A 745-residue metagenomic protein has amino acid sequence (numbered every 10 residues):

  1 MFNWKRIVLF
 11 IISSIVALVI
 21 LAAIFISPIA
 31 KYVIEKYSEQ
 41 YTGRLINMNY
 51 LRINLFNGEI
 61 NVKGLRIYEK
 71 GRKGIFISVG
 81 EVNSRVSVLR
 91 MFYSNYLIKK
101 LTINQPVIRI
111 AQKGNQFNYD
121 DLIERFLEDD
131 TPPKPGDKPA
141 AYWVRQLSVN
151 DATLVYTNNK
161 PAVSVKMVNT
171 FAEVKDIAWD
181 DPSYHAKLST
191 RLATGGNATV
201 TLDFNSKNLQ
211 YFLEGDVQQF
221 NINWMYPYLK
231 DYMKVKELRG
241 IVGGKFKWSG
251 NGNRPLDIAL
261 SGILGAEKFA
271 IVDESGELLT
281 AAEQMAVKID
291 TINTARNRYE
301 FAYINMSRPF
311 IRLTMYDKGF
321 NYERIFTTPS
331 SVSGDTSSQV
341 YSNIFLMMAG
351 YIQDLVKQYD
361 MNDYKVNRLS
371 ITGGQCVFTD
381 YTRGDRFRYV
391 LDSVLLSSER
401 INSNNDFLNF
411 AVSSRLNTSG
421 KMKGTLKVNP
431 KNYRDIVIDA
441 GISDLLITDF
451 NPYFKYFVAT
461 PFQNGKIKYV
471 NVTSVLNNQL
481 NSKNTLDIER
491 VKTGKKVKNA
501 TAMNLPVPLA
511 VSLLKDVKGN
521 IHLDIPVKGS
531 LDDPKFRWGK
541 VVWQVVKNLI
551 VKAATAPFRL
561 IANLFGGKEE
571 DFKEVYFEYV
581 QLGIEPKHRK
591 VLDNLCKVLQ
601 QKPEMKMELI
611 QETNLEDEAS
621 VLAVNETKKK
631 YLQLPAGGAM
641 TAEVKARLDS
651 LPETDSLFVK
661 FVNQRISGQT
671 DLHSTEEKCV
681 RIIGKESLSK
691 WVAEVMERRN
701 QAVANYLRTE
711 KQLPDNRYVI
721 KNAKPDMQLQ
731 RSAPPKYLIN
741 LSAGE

Functional and structural regions predicted by a protein language model:
M1-G43, L209-L213: N-terminal type II signal-anchor transmembrane helix that functions as the membrane-insertion/stop-transfer segment
F2-I11, I292-N297, A302, K357-K365 (+5 more regions): Extended terminal
Y41-L45, R72-V86, P161-A172, R191-V200 (+10 more regions): Amphipathic hydrophobic-ligand
G43-R72: N-terminal leader/targeting pre-sequences
N57, R66-G71, N83-R90, Q105-Q112 (+20 more regions): Beta-strand elements of well-folded, non-transmembrane domains
G64-K175, S206, I271-Q284, K288-L369 (+3 more regions): Secondary-structure transition motifs
K100, F212-E214, A259-I263, Y303 (+4 more regions): Residue-level detector of the transmembrane beta-barrel scaffold of outer-membrane proteins
R125-K160, P182-S189, N251-G252, P329-T485 (+7 more regions): Solvent-exposed beta-strand/coil patches in large extracellular/periplasmic or lumenal scaffold regions
